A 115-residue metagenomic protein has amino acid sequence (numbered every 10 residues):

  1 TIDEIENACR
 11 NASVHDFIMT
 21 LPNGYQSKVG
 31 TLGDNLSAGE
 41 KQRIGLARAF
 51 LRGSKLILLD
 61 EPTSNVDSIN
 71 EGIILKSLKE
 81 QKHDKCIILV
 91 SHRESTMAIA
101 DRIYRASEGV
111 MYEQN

Functional and structural regions predicted by a protein language model:
T1-T31, L75-K76, D84: ABC ATPase nucleotide-binding domain helical subdomain, centered on the C-loop/LSGGQ "ABC signature"
H15-I44, P62, G109, Q114: ABC-fold ATPase nucleotide-binding domain signature/coupling loops
S37-A38, I44-A49, I73, L89: ABC ATPase nucleotide-binding domain "signature" region
R52, H83: Conserved signature/switch motifs of ABC ATPase nucleotide-binding domains
I57-E61: Catalytic Walker B motif of ABC-type/P-loop ATPase nucleotide-binding domains
S68-I69: Helix N-cap at the start of a conserved alpha-helix in ABC-type nucleotide-binding domains
D84-S91: Conserved H-loop
A98-R105: Conserved catalytic segment of ABC-fold P-loop ATPases
